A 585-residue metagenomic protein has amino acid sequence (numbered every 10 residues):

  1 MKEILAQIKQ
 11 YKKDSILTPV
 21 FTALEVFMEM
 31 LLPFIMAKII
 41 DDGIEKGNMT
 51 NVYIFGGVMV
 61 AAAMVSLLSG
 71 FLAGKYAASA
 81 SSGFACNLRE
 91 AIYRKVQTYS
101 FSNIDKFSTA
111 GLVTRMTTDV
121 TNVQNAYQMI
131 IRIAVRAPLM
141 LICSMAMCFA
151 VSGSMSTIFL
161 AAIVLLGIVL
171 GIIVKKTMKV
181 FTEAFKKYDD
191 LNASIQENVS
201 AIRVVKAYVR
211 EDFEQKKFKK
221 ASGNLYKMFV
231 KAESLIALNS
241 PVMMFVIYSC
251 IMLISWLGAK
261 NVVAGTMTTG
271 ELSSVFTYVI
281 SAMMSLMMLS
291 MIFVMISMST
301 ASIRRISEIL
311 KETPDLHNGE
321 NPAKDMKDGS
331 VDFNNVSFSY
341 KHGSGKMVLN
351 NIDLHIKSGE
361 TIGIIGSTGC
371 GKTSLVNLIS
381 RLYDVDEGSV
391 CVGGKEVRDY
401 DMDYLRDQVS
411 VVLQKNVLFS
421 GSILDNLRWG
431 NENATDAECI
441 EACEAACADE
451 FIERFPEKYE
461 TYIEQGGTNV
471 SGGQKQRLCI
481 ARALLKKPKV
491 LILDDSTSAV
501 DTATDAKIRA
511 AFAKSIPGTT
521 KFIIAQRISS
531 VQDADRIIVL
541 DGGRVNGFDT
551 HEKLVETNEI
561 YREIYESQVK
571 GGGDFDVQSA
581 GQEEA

Functional and structural regions predicted by a protein language model:
M1-L32, M36, I44-V58, A73-A77 (+12 more regions): Membrane-integrated ABC transporters
Q10, D14-F27, K38, F55 (+4 more regions): Transmembrane helices of ABC transporter permease
Q10-K13, A77, T98-S102, T118-I131 (+7 more regions): An intracellular "coupling" helix at the cytosolic face of ABC transporter transmembrane type-1 domains
V20-F21, M28-D41, A62-T109, V113 (+12 more regions): Juxtamembrane helix-loop junctions of ABC transporter transmembrane domains
G47-V52, G57, M147-A161, V174 (+2 more regions): Helix-loop-helix
V96, F218, I306, F333-N335: Conserved catalytic Walker-motif region of ABC-type ATPase nucleotide-binding domains
D325-A585: ABC-type nucleotide-binding domain
